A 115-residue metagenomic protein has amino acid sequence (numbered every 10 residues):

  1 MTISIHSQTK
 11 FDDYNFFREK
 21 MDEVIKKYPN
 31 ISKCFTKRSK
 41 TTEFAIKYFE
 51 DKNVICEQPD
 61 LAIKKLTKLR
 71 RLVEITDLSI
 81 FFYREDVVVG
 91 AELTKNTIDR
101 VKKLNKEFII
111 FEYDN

Functional and structural regions predicted by a protein language model:
M1-F16: Glycine-rich phosphate-binding "P-loop"
D12-N115: Acidic/glycine-enriched connector segments
